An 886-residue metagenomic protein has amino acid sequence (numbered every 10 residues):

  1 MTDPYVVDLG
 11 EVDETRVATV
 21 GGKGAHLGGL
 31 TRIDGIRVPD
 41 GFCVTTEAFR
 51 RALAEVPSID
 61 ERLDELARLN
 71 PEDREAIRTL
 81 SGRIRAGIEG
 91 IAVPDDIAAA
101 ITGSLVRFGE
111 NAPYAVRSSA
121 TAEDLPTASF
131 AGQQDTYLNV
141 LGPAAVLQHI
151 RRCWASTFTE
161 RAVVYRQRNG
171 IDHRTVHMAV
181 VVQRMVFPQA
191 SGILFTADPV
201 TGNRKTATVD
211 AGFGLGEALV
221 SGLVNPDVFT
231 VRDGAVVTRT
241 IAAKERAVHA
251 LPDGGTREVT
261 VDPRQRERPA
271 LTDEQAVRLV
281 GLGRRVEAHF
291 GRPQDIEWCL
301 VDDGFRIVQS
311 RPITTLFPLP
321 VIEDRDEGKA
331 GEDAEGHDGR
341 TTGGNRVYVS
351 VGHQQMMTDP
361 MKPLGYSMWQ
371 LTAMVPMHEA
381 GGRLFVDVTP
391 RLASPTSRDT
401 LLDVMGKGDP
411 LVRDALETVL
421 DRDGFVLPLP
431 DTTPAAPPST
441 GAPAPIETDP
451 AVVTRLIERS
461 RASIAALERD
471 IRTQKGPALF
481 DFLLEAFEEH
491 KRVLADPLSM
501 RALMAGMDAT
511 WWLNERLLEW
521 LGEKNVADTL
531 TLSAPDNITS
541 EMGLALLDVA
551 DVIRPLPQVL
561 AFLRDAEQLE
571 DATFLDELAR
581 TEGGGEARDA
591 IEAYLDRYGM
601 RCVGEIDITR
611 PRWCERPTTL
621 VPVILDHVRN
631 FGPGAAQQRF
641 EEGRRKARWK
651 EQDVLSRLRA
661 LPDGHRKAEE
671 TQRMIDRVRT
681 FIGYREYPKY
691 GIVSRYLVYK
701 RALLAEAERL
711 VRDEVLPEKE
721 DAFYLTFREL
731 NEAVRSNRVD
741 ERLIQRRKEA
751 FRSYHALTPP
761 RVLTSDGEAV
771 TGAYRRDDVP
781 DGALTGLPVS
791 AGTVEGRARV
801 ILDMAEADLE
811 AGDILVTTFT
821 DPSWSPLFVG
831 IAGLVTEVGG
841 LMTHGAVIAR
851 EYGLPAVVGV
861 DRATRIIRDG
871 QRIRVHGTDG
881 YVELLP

Functional and structural regions predicted by a protein language model:
M1-I36, D40, V44-L53, E75 (+9 more regions): Conserved divalent-metal-coordinating catalytic cores that perform phosphate/pyrophosphate/nucleotidyl transfer
A25-L27, T31-D34, S119-D124, L703-A707: Short acidic, Pro/Gly- and aromatic-enriched capping/linker segments at domain boundaries
A54-E89, V93: N-terminal leader/propeptide and maturation segments of large enzyme subunits in energy/redox metabolism and hydrolases
A92-A128, L141-A145, H149, C153-A235: Phosphate-binding site of ATP-dependent enzymes
R107-A128, V301, F305-R306, A668-Y684 (+1 more regions): Core structural elements
D124, R673-R761: Extended, domain-scale alpha-helical bundle/helix-rich regions
M178, V286, K700: Active-site pocket-lining segments that scaffold enzyme catalytic pockets across diverse folds
